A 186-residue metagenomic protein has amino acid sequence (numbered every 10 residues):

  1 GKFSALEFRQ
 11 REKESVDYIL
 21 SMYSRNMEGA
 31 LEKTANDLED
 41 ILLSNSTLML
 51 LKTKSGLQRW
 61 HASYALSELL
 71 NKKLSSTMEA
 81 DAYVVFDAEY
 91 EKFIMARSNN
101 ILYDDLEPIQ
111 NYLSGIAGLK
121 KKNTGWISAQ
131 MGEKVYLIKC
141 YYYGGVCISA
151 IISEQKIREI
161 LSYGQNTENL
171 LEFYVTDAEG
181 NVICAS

Functional and structural regions predicted by a protein language model:
G1-I19: N-terminal membrane-insertion alpha helix
E14-G118: Extracytoplasmic/periplasmic sensory segments of membrane signal-transduction proteins
A65-T77, Y143-C184: Solvent-exposed, extracytoplasmic
V84-F86, K139, Y174: Conserved hydrophobic/aromatic positions in well-ordered beta-strands
F86-A88, Q130, T176: A generic structural motif
K92-I94, V182-A185: Surface-exposed loop/edge segments in extracytoplasmic proteins
K122-Q130: PAS and PAS-like sensory modules
M131-Y141: A short beta-strand signature within small-molecule sensing/ligand-binding domains used in signal transduction
